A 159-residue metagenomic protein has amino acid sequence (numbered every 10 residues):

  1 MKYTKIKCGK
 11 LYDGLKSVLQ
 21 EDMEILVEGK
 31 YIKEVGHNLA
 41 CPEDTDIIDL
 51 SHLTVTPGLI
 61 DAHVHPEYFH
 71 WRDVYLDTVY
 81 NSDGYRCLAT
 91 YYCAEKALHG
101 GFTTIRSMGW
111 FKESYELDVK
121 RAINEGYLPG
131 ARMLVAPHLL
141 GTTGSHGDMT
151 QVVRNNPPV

Functional and structural regions predicted by a protein language model:
K2-K5, L11, L15-T56: Histidine-rich, glycine-flanked metal-binding segment
G14, V35, F69-H70, T143: Residues that scaffold the ATP/ADP-binding catalytic core of kinase and kinase-like folds
G14, W110, H138: Flexible loop residues that form catalytic and substrate-binding hotspots at small-molecule/glycan-binding clefts
M23, A62, A131: Change "...and in nucleic-acid phosphodiester-cleaving endonucleases..." to "...and in nucleic-acid processing enzymes
I48, R106-S107, V135: General beta-strand structural signal in soluble alpha/beta enzymes
T54-R121, E125: Metal-associated gating/positioning segment near the N- to mid-region
N124-V159: Metal-coordinating catalytic core of metallo-dependent amide/deamination hydrolases
